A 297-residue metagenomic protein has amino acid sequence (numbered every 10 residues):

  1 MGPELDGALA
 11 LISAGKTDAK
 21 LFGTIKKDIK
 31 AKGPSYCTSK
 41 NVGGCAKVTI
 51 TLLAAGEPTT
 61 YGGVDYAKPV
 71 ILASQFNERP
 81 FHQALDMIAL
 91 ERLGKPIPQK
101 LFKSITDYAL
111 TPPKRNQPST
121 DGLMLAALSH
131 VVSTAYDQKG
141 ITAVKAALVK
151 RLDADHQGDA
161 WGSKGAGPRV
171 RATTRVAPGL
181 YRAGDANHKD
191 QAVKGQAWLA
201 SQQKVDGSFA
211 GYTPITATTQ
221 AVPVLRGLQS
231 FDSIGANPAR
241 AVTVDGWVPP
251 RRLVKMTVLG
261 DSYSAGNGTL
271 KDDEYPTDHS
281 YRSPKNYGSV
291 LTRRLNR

Functional and structural regions predicted by a protein language model:
M1-A19, C37-Y61, F76-L101, T111-V144 (+2 more regions): An alpha-helical repeat/solenoid feature that recognizes helix-turn-helix modules
D6-S13, T24, S262, V290 (+1 more regions): Residue-level detector of alpha-helical secondary structure
K20-G23, R297: A short beta-strand-loop structural module common to alpha/beta enzyme folds
I25-I29, G33, A67-I71, I105-A109 (+3 more regions): Buried hydrophobic core positions in alpha-solenoid tandem helical repeats
Q99-K103, R251-R252: Residue-level preference for short coil/turn positions at secondary-structure junctions
A200-D206: Predominantly the C-terminal beta-signal and adjacent terminal strand-loop region of outer-membrane beta-barrel
I234-V254: Low-complexity, Pro/Thr/Ser/Gly/Ala-rich linker/spacer regions in secreted, extracellular modular proteins
V248-R297: Serine-esterase "nucleophile elbow" of acetyl-processing enzymes
